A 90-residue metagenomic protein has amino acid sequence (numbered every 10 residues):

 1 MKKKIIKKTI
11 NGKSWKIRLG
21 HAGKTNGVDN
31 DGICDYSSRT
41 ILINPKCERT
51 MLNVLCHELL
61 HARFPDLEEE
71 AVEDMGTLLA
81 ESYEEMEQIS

Functional and structural regions predicted by a protein language model:
M1-K2, E85-S90: Short intrinsically disordered terminal tails
K4-R49, P65, E69-Y83: Active-site scaffold of zinc-dependent metalloenzymes
P45, L55, M86-E87: Zinc-dependent metalloendopeptidases
N53-P65: Active-site recognition of the HExxH zinc-binding catalytic motif
E58, G76, Q88-I89: Flexible domain-boundary/linker segments
